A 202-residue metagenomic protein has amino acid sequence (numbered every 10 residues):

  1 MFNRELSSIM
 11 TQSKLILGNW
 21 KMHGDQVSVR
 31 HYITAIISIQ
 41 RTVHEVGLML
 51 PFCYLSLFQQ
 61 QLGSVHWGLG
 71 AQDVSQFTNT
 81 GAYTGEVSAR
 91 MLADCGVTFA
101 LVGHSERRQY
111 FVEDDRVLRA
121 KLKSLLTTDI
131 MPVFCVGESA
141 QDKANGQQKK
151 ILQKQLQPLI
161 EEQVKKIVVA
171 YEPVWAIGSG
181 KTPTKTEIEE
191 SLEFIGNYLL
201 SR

Functional and structural regions predicted by a protein language model:
F2, L6-R202: Active-site loop-to-helix "anion-binding N-cap" substructures in soluble metabolic enzymes
